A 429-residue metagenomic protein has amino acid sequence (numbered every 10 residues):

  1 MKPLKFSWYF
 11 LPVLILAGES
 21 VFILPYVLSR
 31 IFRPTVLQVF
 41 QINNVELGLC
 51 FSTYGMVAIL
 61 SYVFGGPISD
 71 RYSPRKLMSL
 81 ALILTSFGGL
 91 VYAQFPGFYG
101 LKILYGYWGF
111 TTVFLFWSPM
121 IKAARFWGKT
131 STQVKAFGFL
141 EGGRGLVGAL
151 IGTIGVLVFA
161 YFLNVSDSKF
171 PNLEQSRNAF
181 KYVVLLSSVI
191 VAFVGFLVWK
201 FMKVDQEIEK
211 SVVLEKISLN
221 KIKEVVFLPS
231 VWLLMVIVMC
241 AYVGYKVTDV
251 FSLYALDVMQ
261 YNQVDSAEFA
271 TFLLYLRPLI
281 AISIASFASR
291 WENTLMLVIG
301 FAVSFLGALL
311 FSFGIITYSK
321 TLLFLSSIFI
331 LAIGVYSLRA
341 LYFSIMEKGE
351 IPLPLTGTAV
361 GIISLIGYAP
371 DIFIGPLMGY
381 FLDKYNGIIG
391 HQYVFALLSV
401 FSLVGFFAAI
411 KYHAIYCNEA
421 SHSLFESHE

Functional and structural regions predicted by a protein language model:
S29-R33, G148, G152, P229-L274 (+2 more regions): Extracytoplasmic gate region of multi-pass secondary transporters
S61-S73, I280-N293, L382-D383: Helix-to-loop junctions at the C-terminal end of transmembrane segments in multipass secondary transporters
R71-L82, S289-V303: Cytoplasmic membrane-interface "Motif A"-like loop-to-helix N-cap segments of 12-TM Major Facilitator Superfamily
K135-N164, S364-G375: Glycine-rich segments within core transmembrane alpha-helices of 12-TM secondary carriers
G155-N164, L186-E209, A408-Y412: C-terminal membrane-cytosol helix-exit motif in multi-pass small-molecule transporters
W199-N220, E419-S427: Flexible cytoplasmic inter-helical loops of multi-pass small-molecule transporters
T294-I345: C-terminal transmembrane helical hairpin of 12-TM major facilitator-type secondary transporters
E350-N386: A late C-terminal transmembrane helix in Major Facilitator Superfamily
